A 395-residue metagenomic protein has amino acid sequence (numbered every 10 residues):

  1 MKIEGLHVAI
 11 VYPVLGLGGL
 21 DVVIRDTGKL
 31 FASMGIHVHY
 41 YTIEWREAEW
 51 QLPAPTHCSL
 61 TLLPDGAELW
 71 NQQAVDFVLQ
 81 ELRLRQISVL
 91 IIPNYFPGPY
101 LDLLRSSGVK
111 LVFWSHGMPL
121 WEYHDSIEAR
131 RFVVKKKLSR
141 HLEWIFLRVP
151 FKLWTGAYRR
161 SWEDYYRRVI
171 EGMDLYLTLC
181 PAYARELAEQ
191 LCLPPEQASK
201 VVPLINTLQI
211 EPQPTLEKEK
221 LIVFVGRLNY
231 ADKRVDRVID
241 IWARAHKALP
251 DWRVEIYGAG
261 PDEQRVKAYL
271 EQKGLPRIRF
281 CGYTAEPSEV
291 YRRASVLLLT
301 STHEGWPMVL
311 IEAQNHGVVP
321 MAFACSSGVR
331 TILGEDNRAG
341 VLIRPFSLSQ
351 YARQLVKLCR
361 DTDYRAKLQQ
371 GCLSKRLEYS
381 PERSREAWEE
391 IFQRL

Functional and structural regions predicted by a protein language model:
P13-L17, L30-L69, Y183, G260-D262: N-terminal strand-loop element at the rim of the active site of nucleotide-sugar-dependent glycosyltransferases
I92-G98, S115: Short His-centered aromatic/hydrophobic patch
R105-R148: Active-site proximal beta-strand in glycosyltransferases
K135-Y176: Membrane-proximal helix-turn-helix segments that form the acceptor-binding/catalytic region of lipid-linked
P214-K233, I239-W242: Conserved donor-binding/catalytic core segment of Leloir-type glycosyltransferases
Y283, T302: Aromatic "clamp/platform" in nucleotide-sugar-dependent glycosyltransferases that forms part of the donor/acceptor
V319-F323: Short hydrophobic beta-strand element within catalytic cores of glycosyltransferases and related nucleotide-activated
G334-L348, V356-T362: Conserved acidic donor-binding segment of nucleotide-sugar-dependent glycosyltransferases
